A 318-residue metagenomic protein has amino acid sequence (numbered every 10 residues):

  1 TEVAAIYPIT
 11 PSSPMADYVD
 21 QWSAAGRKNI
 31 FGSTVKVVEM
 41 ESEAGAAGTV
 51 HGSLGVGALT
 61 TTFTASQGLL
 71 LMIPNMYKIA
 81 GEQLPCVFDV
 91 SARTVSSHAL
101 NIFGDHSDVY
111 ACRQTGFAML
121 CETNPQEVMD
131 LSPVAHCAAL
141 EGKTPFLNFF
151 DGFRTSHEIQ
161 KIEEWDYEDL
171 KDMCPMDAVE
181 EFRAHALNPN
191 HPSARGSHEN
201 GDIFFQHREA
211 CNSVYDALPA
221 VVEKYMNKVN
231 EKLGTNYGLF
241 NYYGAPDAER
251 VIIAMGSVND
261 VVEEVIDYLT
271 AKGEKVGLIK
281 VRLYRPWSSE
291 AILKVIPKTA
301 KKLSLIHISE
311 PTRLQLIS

Functional and structural regions predicted by a protein language model:
T1-A111, G116, P133, F153: Thiamine diphosphate
D20-W22, Y77-I79, H136-A138, E163-D166 (+2 more regions): Short, solvent-exposed amphipathic alpha-helical segments in soluble enzyme and RNA/protein-processing domains
F31-V35, F146-N241: Conformationally flexible catalytic loops at phosphate/diphosphate-handling active centers
R93-T94, F150-H157, G256-V258: Glycine-rich beta-alpha junction loops
A99-I102, V221-Y237, A254-V262, V281-S289: A general structural motif
I102-G152, M176: Conserved thiamine diphosphate
Y242, P246-E274, W287-K294: Redox- and metal-dependent alpha/beta enzyme cores, enriched for Fe-S-associated oxidoreductases and cofactor-handling
I306-S318: Single conserved hydrophobic/aromatic residue that forms the stacking wall/gate of nucleotide- or nucleobase-binding
